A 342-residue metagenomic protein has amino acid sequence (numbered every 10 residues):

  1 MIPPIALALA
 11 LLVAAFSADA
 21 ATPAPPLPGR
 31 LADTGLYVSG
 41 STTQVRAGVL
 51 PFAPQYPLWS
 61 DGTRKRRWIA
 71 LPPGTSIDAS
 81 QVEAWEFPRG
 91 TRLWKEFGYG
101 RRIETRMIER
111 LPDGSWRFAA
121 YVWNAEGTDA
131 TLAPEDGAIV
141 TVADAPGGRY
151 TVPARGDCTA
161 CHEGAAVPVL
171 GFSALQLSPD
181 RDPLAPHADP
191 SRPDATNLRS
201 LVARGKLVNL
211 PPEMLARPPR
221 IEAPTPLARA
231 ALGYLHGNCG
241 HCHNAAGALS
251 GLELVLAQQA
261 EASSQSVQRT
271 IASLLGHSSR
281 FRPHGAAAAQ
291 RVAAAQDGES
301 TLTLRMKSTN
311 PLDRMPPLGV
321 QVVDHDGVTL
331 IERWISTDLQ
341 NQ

Functional and structural regions predicted by a protein language model:
A6-A15: Bacterial N-terminal signal peptides
S17-D19: Sec/Tat signal peptide C-region and signal peptidase I cleavage site
A21-A70: N-terminal pre-domain segments of enzymes
P25-G29, A84, R102-Q342: Sequence context surrounding c-type heme c attachment/ligation sites in exported
S76-V82: Short alpha-helix capping/helix-loop boundary micro-motifs
F87-G90: Short, well-ordered loop/turn sites that connect or cap secondary structure elements
